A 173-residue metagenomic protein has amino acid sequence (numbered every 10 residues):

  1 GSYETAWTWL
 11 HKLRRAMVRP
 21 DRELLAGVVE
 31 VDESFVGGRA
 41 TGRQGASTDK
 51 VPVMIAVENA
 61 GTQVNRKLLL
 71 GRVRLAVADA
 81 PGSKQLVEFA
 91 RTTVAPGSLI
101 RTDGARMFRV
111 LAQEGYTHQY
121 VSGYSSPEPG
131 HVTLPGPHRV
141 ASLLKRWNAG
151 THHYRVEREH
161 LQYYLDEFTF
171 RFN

Functional and structural regions predicted by a protein language model:
G1-N173: Residue-level recognition of single "structural anchor" positions that define or cap local secondary structure
